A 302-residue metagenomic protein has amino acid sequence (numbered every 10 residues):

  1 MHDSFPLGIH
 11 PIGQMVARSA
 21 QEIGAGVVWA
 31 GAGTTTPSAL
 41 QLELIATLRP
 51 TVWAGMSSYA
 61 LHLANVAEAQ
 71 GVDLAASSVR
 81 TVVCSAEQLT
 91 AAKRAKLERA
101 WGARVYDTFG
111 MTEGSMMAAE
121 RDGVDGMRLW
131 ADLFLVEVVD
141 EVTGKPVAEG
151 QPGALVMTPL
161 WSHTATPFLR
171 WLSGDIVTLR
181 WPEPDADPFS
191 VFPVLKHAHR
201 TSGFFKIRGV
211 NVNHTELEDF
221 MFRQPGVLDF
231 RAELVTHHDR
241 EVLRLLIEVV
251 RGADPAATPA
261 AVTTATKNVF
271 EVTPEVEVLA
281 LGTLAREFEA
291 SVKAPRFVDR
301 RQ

Functional and structural regions predicted by a protein language model:
M1-I23: Conserved AMP-binding loop of ANL adenylate-forming enzymes
I23-Q302: Active-site glycine/GP-rich loop and adjacent strand/helix microenvironment that borders small-molecule binding pockets
